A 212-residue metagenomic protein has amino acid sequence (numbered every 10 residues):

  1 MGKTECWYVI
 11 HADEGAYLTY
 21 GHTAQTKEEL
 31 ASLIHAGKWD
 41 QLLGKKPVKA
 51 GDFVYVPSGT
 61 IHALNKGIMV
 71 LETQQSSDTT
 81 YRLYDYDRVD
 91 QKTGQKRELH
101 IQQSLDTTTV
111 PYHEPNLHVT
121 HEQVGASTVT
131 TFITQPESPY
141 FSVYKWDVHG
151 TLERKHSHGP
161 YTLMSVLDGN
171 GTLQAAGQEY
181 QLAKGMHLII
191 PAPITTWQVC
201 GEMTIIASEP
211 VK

Functional and structural regions predicted by a protein language model:
M1-A50, N65-N170, Q174-A176, Y180 (+2 more regions): Active-site region of the double-stranded beta-helix
F53-A63, V70, D78-T79, H187-L188 (+1 more regions): Histidine-centered metal-chelating micro-motifs
G150, A192, G201: Residues on the solvent-exposed faces and adjacent turns of beta-rich solenoids used to engage binding targets
T196-W197, E202-K212: Short, basic/aromatic-enriched C-terminal tail that caps enzymatic domains
